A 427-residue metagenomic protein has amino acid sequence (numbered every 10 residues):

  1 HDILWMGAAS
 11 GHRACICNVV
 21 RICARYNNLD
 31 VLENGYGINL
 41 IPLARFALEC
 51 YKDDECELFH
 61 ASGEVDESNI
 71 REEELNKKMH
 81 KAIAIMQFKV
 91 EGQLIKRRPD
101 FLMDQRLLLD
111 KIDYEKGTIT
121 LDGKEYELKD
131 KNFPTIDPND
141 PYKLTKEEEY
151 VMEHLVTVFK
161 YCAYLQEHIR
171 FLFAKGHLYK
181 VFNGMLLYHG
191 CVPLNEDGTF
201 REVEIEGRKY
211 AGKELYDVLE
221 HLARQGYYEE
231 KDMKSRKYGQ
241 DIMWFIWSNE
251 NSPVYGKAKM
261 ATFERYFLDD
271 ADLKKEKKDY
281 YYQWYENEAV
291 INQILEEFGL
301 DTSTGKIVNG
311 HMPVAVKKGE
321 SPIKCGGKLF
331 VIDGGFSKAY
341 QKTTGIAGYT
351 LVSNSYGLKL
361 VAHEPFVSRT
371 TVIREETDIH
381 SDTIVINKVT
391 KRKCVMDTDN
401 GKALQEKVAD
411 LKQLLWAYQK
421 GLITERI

Functional and structural regions predicted by a protein language model:
H1-I427: Feature recognizes metal-dependent phosphohydrolase scaffolds
